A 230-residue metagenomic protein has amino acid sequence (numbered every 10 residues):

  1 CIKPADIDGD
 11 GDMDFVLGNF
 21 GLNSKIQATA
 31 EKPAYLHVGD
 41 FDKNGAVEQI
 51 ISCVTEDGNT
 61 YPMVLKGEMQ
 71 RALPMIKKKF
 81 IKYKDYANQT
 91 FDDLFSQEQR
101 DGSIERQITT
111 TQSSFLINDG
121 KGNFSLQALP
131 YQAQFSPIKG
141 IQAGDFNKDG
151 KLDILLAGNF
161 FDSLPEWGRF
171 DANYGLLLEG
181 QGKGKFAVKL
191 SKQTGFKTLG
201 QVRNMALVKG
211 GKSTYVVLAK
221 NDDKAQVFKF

Functional and structural regions predicted by a protein language model:
C1-F230: Beta-propeller-forming repeat regions
